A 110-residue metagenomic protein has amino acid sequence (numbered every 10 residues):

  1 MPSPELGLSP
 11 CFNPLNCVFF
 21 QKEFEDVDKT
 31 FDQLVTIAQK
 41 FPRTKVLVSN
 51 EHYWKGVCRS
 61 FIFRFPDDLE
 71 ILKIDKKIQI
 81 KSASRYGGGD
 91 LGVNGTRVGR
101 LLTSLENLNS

Functional and structural regions predicted by a protein language model:
M1-S110: Ser/Thr-rich, low-complexity intrinsically disordered terminal regions
